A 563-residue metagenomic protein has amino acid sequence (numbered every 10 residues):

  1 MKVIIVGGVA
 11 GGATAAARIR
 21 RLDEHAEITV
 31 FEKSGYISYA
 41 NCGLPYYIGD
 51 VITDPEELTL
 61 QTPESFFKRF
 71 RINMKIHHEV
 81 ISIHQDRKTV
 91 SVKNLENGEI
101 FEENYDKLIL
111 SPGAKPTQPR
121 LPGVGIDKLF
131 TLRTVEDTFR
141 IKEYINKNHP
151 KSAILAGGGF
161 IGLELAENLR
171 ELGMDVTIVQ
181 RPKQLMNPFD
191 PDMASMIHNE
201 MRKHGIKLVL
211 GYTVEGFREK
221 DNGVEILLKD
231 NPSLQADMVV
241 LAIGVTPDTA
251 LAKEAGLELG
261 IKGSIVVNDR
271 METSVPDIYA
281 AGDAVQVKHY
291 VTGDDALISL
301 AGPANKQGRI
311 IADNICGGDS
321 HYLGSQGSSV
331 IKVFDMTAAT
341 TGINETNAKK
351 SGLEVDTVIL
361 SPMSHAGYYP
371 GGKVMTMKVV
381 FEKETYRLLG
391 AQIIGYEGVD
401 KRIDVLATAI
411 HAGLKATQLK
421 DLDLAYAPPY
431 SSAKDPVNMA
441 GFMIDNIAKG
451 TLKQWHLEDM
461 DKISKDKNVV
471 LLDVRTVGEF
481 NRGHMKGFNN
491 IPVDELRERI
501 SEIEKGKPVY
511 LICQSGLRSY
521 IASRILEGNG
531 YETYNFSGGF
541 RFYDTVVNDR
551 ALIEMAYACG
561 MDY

Functional and structural regions predicted by a protein language model:
M1, G7-G8, A284-E397, P428-S432 (+2 more regions): Mid-to-C-terminal Rossmann-like scaffold of FAD/NAD(P)H-dependent oxidoreductases
M1-H77, A166-F189, S328, K401-I410 (+3 more regions): Beta1-alpha1 glycine-rich phosphate/pyrophosphate-binding loop at the start of Rossmann-like nucleotide-binding domains
H25-E27, R69, K75-E96, E103 (+2 more regions): A Rossmann-like FAD-binding core segment of flavoenzymes
T59, S152-A153, F160-R218, I298-A304 (+3 more regions): Rossmann-like dinucleotide-binding cores of NAD(P)H-dependent redox enzymes
E103-G113, A156, L234-G244, G308 (+1 more regions): Short hydrophobic core segments
L110-L172, I261, V267-D269, N489-V493 (+1 more regions): Glycine-rich dinucleotide-binding loop and its adjacent helix/turn
G125-H149, E225, S233-I310, V405 (+1 more regions): FAD-site-proximal beta/loop scaffold in flavoenzymes
T417-P428, S432-V469, V477-P508, Q514-Y563: Rhodanese-like catalytic fold shared by cysteine-dependent sulfurtransferases and DSP/PTP-type phosphatases
